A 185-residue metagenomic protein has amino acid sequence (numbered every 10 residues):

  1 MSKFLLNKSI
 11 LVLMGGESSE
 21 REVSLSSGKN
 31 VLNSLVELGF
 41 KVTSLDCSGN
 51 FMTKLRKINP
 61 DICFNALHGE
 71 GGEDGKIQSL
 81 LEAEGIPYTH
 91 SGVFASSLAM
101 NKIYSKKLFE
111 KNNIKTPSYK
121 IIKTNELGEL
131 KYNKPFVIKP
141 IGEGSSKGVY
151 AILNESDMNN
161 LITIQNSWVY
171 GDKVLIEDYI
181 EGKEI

Functional and structural regions predicted by a protein language model:
M1-F94, L98-M100, Y104, K123-E129: ATP-binding N-terminal substructure of ATP-dependent carboxylate-amine bond-forming enzymes
V12, E155-I185: Phosphate-binding site of ATP-dependent enzymes
S24, F136-I164, E184: Glycine-rich phosphate-binding loop of ATP-grasp-fold ATP-dependent ligases
V93-S96, Y119-I122, S146-I152: Flexible, glycine/proline-enriched loop segments at strand-loop-helix junctions that form or flank small-ligand binding
N101-K120: Short, glycine-/small-residue-rich phosphate/pyrophosphate-handling segment
F109-E110, I121, Y132-V149, W168-E181: ATP-grasp fold ATP-binding core
